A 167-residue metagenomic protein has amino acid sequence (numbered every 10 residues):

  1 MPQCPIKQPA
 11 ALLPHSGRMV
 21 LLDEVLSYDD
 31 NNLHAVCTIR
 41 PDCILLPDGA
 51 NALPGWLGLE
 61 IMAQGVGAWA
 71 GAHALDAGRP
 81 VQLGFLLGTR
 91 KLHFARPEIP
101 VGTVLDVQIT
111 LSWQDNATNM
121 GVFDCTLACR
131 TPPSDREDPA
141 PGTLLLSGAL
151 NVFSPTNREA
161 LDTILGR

Functional and structural regions predicted by a protein language model:
Q3-P9, L13, D106-V107: Short Pro/Gly-enriched beta-strand edge/turn motifs at strand-loop
G17-P54: Catalytic strand-loop segment that frames the active site of acyl-thioester-processing enzymes
M19-L21, L105, G121: Hydrophobic core residues within well-ordered beta-strands of beta-rich domains
L22-D23, L87-T89, V122, L145-S147: Hydrophobic residues on conserved beta-strands that form the core of alpha/beta folds
D23-L26, A95, T110-S112, N151: Conserved positions in beta-strands of structured domains
A50-W69, G84: Compact, glycine-rich, soluble single-domain proteins
A68-D106: Hydrophobic beta-strand-centered segment that forms part of the acyl-chain substrate-binding groove
V101-T103, T110-R167: HotDog/MaoC-like acyl-thioester-processing domains
